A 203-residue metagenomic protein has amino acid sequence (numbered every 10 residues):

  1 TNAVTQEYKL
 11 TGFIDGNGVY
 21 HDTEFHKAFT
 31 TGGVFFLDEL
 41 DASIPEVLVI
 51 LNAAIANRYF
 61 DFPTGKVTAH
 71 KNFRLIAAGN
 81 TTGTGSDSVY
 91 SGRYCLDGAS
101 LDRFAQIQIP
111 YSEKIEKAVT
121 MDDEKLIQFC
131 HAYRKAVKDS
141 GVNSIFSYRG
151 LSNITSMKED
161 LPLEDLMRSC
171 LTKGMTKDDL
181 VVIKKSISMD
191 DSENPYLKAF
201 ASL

Functional and structural regions predicted by a protein language model:
T1-L203: C-terminal regulatory/interaction module of P-loop NTP-utilizing enzymes
